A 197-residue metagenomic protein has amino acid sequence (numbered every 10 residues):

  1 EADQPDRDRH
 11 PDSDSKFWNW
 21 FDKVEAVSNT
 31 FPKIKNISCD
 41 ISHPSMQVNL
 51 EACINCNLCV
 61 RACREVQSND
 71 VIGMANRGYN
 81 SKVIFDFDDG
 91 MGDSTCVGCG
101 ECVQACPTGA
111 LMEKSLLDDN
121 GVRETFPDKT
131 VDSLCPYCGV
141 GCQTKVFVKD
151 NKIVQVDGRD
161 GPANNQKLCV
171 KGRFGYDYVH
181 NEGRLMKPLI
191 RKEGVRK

Functional and structural regions predicted by a protein language model:
E1-K197: N-terminal export/assembly segments and adjacent metallocofactor-ligating motifs of anaerobic energy-metabolism
